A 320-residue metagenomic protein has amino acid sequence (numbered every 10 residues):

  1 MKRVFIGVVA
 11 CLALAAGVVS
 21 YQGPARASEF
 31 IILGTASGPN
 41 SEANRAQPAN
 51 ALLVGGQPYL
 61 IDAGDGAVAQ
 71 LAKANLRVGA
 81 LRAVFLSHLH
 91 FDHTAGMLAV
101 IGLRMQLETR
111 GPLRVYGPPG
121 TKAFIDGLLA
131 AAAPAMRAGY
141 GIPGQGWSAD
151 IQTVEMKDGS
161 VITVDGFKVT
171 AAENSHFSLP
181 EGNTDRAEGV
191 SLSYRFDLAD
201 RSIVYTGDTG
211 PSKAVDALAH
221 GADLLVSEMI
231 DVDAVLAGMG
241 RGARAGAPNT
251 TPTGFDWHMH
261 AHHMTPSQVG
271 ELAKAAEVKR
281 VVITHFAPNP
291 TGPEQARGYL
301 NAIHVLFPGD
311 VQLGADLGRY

Functional and structural regions predicted by a protein language model:
K2, A10, G23-V204, G210 (+1 more regions): Binuclear metal-dependent hydrolase catalytic cores
V8-G17: Bacterial N-terminal signal peptides
A15-A16, N75, I101, G221 (+2 more regions): Residues in and immediately flanking transmembrane alpha helices
G17, N44, A72, A217-L218: Residue-level detector of alpha-helical segments with a strong bias toward transmembrane helices and their helix-loop
V18-Q22: Juxtamembrane cytosolic interface motif at the C-terminal end of transmembrane helices
G189-S193, A199-V204, G210-D310, G314: Cap/insert and terminal regions of metallo-dependent hydrolase folds
